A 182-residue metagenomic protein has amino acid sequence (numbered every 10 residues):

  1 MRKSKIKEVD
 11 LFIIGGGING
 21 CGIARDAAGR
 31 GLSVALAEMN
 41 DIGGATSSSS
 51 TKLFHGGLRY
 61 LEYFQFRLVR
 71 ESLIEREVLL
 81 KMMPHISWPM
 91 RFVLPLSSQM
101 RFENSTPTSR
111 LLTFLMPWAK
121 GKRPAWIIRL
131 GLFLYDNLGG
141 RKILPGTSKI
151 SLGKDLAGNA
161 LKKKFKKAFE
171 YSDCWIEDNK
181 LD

Functional and structural regions predicted by a protein language model:
M1-L11, R25-R30: Extreme N-terminal leader/targeting segments of oxidoreductases
S4-N19, A35: Beta1/beta-strand and adjacent pyrophosphate-binding region of the FAD-binding site in flavoprotein oxidoreductases
A28-S49: Glycine-rich FAD pyrophosphate-binding loop
G43-I74: Glycine-rich active-site loop/strand segments that organize a redox cofactor
V69-E71, L80-L94, A125-W126, K142-P145: A short alpha-helix-loop-beta-strand transition element characteristic of N-terminal alpha/beta dinucleotide-binding
E77: Predominantly extracellular beta-rich ligand-binding scaffolds that present long acidic/polar faces for carbohydrate
M100-D182: Flavin (FAD/FMN) cofactor-binding and adjacent substrate-gating region of FAD-dependent oxidoreductase domains
